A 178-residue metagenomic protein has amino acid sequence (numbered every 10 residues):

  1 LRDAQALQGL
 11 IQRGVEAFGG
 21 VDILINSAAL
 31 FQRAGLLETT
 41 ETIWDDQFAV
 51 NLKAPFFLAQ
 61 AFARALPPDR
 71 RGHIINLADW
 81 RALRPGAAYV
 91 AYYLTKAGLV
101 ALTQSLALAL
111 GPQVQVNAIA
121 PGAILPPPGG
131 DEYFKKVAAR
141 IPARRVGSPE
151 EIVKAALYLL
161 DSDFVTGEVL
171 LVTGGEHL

Functional and structural regions predicted by a protein language model:
S27-Q32, G174-G175: Conserved NAD(P)H cofactor-binding loop of Rossmann-fold oxidoreductase domains
G35-L36, I43-F48, G129, V137: Substrate-binding pocket helix/loop in short-chain dehydrogenase/reductase
T39, P85-Y93, S105: Active-site loop-to-helix junction immediately N-terminal to the catalytic Tyr of the SDR YXXXK motif in Rossmann-fold
A59, T95, T103: Active-site helix of classical SDR
R64, L108-P112: Alpha-helical segment proximal to the catalytic Tyr-Lys
G111-Q115, T166-E168: Short, small/polar-rich loop/turn modules that mediate ligand/substrate recognition or access, typified
S148-V172, H177: C-terminal substrate-recognition "lid" of short-chain dehydrogenase/reductases
